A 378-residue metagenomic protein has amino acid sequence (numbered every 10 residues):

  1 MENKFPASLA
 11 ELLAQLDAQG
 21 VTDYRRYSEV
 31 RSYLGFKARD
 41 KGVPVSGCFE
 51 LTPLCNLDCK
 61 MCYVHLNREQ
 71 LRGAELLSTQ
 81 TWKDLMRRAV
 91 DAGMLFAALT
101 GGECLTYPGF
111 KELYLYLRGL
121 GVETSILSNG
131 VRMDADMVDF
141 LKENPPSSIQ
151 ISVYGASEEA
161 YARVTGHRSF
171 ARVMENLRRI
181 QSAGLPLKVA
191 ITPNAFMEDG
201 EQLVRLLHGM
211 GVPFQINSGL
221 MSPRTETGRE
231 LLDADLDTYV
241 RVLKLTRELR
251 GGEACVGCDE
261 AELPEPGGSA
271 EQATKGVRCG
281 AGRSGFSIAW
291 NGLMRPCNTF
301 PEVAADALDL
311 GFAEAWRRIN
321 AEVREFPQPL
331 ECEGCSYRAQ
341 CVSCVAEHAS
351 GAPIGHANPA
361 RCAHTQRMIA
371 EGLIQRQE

Functional and structural regions predicted by a protein language model:
M1-Q70, V90, P266, F312 (+1 more regions): N-terminal pre-core extensions flanking Radical SAM catalytic domains
K4-E11, S147, S152-A305: Radical SAM enzyme [4Fe-4S]-AdoMet core and its adjacent flexible, acidic and glycine-rich loops/tails across
K4-T22, V30-Y33, T299-E378: Flexible mid-to-C-terminal extensions adjoining Fe-S/redox cofactors in radical SAM and related proteins
V45, G93-F96, L120-T124, P145-S147 (+2 more regions): Short, well-ordered coil/turn segments that N-cap beta-strands
L54, D58, C62-H65, G282 (+4 more regions): Cys/His-rich metal-chelating microdomains
E69-D84, E103-P146, S152-E159, H167-R172 (+2 more regions): Canonical radical SAM enzyme core domain
V90, Y114-R118, K142, L177-Q181 (+1 more regions): Surface-exposed amphipathic alpha-helices with a cationic face
F96-E103: Active-site groove signature of glycoside hydrolases
